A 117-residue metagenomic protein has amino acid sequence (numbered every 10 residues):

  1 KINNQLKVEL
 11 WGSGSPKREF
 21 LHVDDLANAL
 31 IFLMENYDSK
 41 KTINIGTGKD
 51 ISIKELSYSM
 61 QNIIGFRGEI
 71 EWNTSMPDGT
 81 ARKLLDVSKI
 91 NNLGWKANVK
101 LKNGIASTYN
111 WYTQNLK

Functional and structural regions predicted by a protein language model:
K1-K117: C-terminal substrate-binding subdomain of Rossmann-fold SDR/epimerase-dehydratase oxidoreductases
